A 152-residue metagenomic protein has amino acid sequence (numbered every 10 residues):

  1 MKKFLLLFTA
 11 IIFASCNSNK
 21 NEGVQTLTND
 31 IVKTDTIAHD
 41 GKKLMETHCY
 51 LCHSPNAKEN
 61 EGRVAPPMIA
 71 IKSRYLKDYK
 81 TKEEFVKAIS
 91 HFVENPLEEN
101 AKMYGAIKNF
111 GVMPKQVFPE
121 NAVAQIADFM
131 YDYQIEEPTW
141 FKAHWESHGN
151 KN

Functional and structural regions predicted by a protein language model:
F4-F13: Sec-dependent N-terminal signal peptides
N17-L44: Electrostatic cytochrome c docking/interface patches
V24, N100-N152: Flexible coil segments in periplasmic/lumen-exposed cytochrome c-class electron-transfer proteins
D35, H39, K43, Y79-E83 (+1 more regions): Soluble non-cytosolic domains of exported or imported proteins
M45-N56, I126, M130: The canonical Cys-X-X-Cys-His
C52-H53, V93, Q134: Protein kinase-like catalytic domain
K58-A88, V112-P114, F118: Gly/Gly-Pro-rich "capping" loops immediately C-terminal to redox-active cysteine motifs in periplasmic/lumenal
K82, V86-S90, E94, V123-A127: An amphipathic alpha-helix signature
